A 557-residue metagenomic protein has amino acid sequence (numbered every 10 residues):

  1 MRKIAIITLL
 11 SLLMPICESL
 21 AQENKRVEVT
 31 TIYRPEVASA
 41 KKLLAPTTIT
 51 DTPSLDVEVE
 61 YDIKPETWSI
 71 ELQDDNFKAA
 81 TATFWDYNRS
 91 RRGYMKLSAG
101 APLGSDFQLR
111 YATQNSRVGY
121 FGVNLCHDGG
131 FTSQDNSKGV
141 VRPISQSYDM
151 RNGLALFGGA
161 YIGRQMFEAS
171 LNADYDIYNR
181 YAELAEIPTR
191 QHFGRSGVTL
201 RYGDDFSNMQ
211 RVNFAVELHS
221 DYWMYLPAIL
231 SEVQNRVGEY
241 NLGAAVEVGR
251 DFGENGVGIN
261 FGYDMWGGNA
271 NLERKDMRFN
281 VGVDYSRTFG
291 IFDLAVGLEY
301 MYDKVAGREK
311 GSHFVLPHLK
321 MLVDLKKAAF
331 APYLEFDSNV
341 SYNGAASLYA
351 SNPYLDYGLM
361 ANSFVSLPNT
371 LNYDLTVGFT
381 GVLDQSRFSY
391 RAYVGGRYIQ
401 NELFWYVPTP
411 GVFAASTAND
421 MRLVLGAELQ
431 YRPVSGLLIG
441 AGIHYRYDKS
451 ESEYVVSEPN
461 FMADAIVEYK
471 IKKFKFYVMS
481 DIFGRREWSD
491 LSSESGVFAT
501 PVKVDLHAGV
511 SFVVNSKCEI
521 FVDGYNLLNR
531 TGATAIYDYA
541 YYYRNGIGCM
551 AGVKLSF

Functional and structural regions predicted by a protein language model:
S19-W85: N-terminal periplasmic/intermembrane-space "pro-region" immediately following the signal or transit peptide
D75-A80, D86-K138, Q146-L154, R164-Q165 (+1 more regions): Outer-membrane beta-barrel translocator/receptor signature
S90, M95, A306-F557: Exposed, low-structure sequence patches enriched in small/polar residues
Y94-S98, R110, G122-C126, G159 (+14 more regions): Transmembrane beta-strands of outer-membrane beta-barrel proteins
K96-Q108, R117, S147-M150, N269-K275 (+3 more regions): Solvent-exposed loop/turn segments connecting transmembrane beta-strands in outer-membrane beta-barrel proteins
G104-Q108, D149-A155, Q191-T199, N213 (+11 more regions): Transmembrane beta-barrel architecture of outer membranes
G129-D135, M166, Y175-E183, N208 (+11 more regions): Gram-negative outer-membrane beta-barrel proteins
G130-S137, V141-G153, F167-R211, E217-N241 (+1 more regions): Flexible loop and strand-edge segments within Gram-negative outer membrane beta-barrel domains
